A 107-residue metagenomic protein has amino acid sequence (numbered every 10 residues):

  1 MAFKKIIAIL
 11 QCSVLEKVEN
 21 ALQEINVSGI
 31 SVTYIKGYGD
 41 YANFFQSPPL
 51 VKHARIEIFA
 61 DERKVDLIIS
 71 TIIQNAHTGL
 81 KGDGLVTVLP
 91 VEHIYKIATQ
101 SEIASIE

Functional and structural regions predicted by a protein language model:
M1-E107: Positively charged, small/polar-rich N-terminal and surface patches that mediate targeting and assembly and bind
